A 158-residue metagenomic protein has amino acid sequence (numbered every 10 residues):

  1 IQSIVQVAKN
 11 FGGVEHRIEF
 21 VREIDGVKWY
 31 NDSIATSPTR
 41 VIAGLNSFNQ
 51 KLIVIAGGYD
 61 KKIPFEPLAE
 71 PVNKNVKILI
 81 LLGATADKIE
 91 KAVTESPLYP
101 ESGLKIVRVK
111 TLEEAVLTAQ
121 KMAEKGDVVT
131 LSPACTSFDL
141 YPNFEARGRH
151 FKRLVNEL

Functional and structural regions predicted by a protein language model:
I1-V76: Nucleotide phosphate-binding/pyrophosphate-handling subdomain across enzymes that bind or process nucleotide phosphates
D32-S33, G57-G58, L82, V107 (+1 more regions): Glycine- and other small-residue-rich loops at beta-strand/loop junctions that grip anionic moieties
L68-G126: C-terminal helical cap/extension that packs against the catalytic core of soluble nucleotide-cofactor enzymes
K88, C135-D139: Short glycine-rich, flexible loops that bind phosphorylated cofactors or substrates
K121, H150-L158: Phosphate-binding loop of NTP-binding sites
T130-A134: Short beta-strands and strand-loop turn motifs
Y141-F144: Short, solvent-exposed loop/turn segments at secondary-structure boundaries
